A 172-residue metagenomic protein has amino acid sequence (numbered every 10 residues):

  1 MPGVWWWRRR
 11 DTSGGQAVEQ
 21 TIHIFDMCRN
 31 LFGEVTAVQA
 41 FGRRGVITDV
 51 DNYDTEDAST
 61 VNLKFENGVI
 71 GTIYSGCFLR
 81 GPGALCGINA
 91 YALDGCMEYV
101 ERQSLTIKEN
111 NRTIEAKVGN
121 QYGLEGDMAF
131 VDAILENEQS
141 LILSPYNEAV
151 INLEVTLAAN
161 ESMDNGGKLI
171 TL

Functional and structural regions predicted by a protein language model:
M1-N52, G166: Predominantly a Rossmann-like dinucleotide-binding segment in NAD(P)-dependent oxidoreductases
Q20-H23, Y122, G126, N147 (+1 more regions): A generic structural signal for residues located within well-ordered alpha-helices of large catalytic or ligand-binding
T21, F25, T55-S59, L153: Conserved glycosyltransferase catalytic-site signature
I24-F25, D127-V131, T156: A general structural signal for well-ordered alpha-helical segments in protein cores
G33-A40, I70, G95, Q139 (+2 more regions): Generic structural signal for secondary-structure transition and capping sites
R44, D49-E56, N62-M128, P145: NAD(P)-dinucleotide binding in Rossmann-like oxidoreductases
E66, A133-L172: C-terminal helix-rich "cap/oligomerization" subdomain common to oxidoreductases
